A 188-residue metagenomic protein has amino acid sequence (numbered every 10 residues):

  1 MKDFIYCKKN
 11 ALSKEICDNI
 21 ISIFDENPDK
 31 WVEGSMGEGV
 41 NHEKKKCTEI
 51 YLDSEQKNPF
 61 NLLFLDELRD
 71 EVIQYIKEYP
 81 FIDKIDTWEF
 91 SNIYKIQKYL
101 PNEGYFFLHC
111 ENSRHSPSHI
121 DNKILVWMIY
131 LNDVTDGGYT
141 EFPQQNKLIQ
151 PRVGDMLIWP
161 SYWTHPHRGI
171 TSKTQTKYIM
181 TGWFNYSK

Functional and structural regions predicted by a protein language model:
M1-M156, T164-K188: Fe(II)/2-oxoglutarate oxygenase catalytic core
